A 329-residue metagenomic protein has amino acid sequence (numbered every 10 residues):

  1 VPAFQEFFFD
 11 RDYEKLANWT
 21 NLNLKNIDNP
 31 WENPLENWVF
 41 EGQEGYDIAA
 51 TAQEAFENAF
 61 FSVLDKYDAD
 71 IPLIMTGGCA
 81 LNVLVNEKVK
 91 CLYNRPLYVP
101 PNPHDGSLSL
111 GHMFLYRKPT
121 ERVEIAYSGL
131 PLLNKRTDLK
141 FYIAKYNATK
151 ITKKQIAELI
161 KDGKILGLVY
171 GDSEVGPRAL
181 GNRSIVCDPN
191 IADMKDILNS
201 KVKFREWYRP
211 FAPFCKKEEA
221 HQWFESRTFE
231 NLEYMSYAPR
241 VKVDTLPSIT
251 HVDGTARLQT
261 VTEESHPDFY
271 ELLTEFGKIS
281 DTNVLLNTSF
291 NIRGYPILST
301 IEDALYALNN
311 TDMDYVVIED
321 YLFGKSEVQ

Functional and structural regions predicted by a protein language model:
V1-N26, E32, L81-N82, N86-Q329: Flexible beta->alpha loop and helix N-cap segments adjacent to enzyme active/binding sites
N33-T51, H251-R257: Gly-rich Lys/Arg/Thr-decorated short loops/hinges at beta-loop-alpha junctions or inter-strand turns that position
G42-N58, T262, H266: Short acidic-aromatic active-site loops that bind/stabilize oxyanions
D47-T51, L73, Q259-T260, N291-I292: Short, contiguous strand/loop micro-motifs
A50-L73: Phosphate/ATP-binding catalytic cores across multiple sugar-kinase/actin-like superfamilies, primarily ASKHA
D70-G78, G167: Short glycine-rich phosphate-binding loop at a beta-alpha junction
